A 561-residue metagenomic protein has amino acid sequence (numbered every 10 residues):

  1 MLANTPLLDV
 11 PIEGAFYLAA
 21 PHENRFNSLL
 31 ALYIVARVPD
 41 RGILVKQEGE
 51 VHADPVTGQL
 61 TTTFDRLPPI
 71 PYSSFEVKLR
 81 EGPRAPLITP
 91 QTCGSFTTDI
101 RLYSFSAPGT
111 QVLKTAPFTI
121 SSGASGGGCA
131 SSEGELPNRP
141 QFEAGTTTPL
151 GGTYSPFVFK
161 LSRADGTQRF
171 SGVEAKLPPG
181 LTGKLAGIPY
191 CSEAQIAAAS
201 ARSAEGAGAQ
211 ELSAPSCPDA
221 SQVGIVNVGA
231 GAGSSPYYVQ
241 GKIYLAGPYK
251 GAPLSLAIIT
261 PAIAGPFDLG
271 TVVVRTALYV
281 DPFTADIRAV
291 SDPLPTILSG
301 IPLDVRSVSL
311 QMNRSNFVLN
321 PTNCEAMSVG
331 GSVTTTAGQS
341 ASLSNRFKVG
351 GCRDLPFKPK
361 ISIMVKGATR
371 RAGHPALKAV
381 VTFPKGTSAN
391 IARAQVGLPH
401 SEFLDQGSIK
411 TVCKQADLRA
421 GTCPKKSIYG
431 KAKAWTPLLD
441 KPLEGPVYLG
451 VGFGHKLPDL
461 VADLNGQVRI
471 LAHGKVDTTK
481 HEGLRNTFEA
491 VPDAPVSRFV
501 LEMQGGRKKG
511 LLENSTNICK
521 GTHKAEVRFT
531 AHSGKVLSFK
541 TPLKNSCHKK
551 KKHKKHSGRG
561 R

Functional and structural regions predicted by a protein language model:
M1-R561: Ser/Thr/Pro/Gly-rich, low-complexity intrinsically disordered stalk/linker tracts of secreted and surface-exposed
